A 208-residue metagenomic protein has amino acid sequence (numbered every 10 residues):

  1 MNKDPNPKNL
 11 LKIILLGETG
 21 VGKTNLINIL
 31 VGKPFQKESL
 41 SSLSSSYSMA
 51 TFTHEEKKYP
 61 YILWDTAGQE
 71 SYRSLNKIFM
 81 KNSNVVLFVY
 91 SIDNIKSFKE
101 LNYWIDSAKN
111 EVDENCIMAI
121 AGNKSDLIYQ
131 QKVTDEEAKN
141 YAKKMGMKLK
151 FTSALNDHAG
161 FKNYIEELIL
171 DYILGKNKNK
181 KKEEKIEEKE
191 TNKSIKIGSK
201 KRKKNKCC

Functional and structural regions predicted by a protein language model:
M1-T24, N28-V31, T51-K58, E114-C208: Conserved P-loop small GTPase signature centered on TRAFAC-class small GTPases
V31, A67-G68, S91: Short glycine-/small-residue-rich Rossmann-like dinucleotide-binding loops
G32-L40: Post-Walker A helix-loop "phosphate-sensing" segment adjacent to the P-loop in P-loop NTPases
S48, R73-I78: Conserved alpha-helical scaffold flanking the Walker A/P-loop in AAA+ ATPase domains
Y59-S74: Switch II (G3) loop of P-loop NTPases
L63, V89, A121: Generic enzyme active-site microenvironment
S71-L75, S97, E137, G160: Short acidic active-site motifs
S83-N102, V112-D113, D126-K132, L155: Conserved Switch II/interswitch segment of TRAFAC-class P-loop GTPases
